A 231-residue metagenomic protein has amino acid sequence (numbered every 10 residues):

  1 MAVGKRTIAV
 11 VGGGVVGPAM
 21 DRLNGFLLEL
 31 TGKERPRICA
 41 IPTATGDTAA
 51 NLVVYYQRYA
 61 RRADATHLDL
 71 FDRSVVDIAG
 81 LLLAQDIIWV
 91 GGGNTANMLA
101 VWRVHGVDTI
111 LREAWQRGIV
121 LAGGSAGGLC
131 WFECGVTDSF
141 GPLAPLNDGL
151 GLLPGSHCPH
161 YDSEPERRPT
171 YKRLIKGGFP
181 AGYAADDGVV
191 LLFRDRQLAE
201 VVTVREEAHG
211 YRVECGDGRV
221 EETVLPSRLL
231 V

Functional and structural regions predicted by a protein language model:
M1-R35, C39-Y59, I87, G135-T137 (+1 more regions): C-terminal and late-domain segments of enzyme folds
V10, T66-D69, W89-V90, L121-G124 (+1 more regions): General beta-strand structural signal in soluble alpha/beta enzymes
P18, M98-L99, F132: Glycine/Thr-rich phosphate-binding loops of Rossmann-like dinucleotide-binding domains
L30, L81, H105-G118: Catalytic-core regions built around general acid/base machinery
T45-G92: A glycine-rich, hydrophobic loop/mini-helix early in the fold
W89-G92, L111-C134: Catalytic nucleophile loop
T95-A96, G127-C130, T137, S163-E164: Short, catalytically relevant binding-site loops at active-site mouths
T95-H105: Glycine/threonine-rich flexible loop motifs
